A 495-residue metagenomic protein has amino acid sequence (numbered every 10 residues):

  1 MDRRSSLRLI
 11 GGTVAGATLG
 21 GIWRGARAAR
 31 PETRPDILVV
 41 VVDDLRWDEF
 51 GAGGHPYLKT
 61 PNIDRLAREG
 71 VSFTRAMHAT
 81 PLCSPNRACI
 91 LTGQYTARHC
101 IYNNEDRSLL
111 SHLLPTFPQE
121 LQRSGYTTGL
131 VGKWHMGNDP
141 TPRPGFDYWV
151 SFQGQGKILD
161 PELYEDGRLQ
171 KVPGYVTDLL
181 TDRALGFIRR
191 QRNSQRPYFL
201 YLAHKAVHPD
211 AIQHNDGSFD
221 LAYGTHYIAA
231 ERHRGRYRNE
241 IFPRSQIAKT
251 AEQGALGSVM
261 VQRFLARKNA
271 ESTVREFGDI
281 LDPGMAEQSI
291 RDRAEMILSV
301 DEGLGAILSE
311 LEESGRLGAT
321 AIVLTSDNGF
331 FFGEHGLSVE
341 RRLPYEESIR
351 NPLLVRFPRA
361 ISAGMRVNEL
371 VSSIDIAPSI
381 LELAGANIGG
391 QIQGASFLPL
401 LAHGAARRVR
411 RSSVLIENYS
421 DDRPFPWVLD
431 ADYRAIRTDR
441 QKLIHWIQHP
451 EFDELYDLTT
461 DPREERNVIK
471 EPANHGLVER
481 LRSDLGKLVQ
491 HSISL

Functional and structural regions predicted by a protein language model:
D2-I447, E451-E454, P462-S483, K487-L495: Formylglycine-dependent sulfatase
